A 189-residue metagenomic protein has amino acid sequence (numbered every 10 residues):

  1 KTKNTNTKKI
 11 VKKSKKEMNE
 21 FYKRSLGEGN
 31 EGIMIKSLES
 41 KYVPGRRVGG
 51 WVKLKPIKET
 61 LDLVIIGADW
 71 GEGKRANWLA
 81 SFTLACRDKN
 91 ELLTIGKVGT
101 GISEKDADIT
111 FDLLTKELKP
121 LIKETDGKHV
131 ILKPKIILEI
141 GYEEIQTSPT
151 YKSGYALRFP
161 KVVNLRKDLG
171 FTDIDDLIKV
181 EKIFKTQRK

Functional and structural regions predicted by a protein language model:
K1-K189: Catalytic cores of nucleic-acid ligases and guanylyltransferases
